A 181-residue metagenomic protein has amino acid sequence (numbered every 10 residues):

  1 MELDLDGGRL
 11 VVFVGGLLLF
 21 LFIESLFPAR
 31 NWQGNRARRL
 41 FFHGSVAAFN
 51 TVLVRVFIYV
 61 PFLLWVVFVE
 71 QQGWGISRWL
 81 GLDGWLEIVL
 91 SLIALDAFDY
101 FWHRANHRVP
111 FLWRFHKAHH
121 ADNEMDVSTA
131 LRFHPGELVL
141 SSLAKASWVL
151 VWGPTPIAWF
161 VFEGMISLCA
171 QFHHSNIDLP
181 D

Functional and structural regions predicted by a protein language model:
M1-G15: Hydrophobic transmembrane alpha-helical segments in integral membrane proteins
E2-D6, Q33-A37, S77-G84, A118-H119: Helix-boundary and loop/linker segments of multi-pass membrane transporters
G8-R9, N35-A48: Loop-to-helix transition at the N-terminal end of transmembrane alpha-helices
L17-P28, I58: Alpha-helical transmembrane segments of multi-pass membrane proteins
I23-L40: Membrane-interface helix-loop junction between the first two transmembrane segments
A48-P61, G81-D181: Membrane-embedded catalytic scaffold of the fatty acid hydroxylase/desaturase
V66-W79: Membrane-interface helix termini and inter-helical loops of multi-pass transporters
